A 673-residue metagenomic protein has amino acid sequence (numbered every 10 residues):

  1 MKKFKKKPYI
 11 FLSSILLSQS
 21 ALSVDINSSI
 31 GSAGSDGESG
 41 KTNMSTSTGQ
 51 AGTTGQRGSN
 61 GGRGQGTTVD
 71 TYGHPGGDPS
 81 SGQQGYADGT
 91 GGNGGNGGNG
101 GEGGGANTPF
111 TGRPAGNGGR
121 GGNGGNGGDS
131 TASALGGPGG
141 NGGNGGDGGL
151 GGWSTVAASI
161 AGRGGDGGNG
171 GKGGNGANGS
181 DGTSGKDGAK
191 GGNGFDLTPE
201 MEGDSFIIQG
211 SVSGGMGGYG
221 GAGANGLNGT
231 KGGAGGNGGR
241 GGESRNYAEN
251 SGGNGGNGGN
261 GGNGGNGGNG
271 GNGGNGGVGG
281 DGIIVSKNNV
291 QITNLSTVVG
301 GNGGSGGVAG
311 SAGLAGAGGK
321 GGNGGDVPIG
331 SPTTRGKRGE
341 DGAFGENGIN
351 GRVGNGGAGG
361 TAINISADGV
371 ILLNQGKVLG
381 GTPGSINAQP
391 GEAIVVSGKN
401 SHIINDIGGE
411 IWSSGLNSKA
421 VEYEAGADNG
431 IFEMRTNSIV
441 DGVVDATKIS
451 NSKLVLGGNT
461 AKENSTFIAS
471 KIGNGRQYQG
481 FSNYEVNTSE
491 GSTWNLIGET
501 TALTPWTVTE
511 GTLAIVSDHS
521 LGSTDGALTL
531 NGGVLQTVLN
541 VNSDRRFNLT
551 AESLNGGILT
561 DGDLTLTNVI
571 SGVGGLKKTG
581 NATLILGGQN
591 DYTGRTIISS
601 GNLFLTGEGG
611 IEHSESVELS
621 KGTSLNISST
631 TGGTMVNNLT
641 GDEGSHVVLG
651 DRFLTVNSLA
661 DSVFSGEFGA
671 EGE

Functional and structural regions predicted by a protein language model:
M1-S23: Gram-negative bacterial Sec-dependent N-terminal signal peptides
K7, L22-E410, K419-E424: Glycine-centric low-complexity repeats
N27-S28, S32-S39, G203-V212, V290-L295 (+9 more regions): GD-rich hexapeptide-repeat beta-solenoids
F206, G210, K287-V290, S296 (+22 more regions): Small-residue (G/S/T/A) turn/hinge positions that recur once per unit in extracellular repeat modules
G267, N347-G348, G356, N495 (+3 more regions): Extracytoplasmic loops and strand-loop junctions of Gram-negative outer membrane beta-barrel proteins
T382-S385, Q389, I394, S413-V421 (+7 more regions): Surface-exposed loop/turn positions within long extracellular repeat scaffolds, especially the passenger domains
S482-N487: Outer-membrane translocation/initiation segment of Type V secreted surface proteins
